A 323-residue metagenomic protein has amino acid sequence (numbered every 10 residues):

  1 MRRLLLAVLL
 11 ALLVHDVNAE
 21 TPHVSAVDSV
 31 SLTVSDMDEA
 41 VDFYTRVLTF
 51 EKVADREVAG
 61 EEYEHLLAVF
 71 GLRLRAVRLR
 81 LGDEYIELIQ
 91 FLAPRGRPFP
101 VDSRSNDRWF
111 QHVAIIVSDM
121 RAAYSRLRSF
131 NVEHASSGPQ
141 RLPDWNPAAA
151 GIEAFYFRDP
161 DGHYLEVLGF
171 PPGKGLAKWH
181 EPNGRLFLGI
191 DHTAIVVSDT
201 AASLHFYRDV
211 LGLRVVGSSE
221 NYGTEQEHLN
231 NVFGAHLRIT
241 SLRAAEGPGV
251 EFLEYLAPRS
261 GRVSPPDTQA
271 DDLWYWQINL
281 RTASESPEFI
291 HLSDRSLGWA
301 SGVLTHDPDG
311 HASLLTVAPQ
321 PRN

Functional and structural regions predicted by a protein language model:
L4-H15: Bacterial N-terminal signal peptides
H23, V58-E84, Y222-P248: C-terminal "cap" of GNAT-fold acetyltransferases
V24-S25, T33-E39, R46, E51-A59 (+7 more regions): Vicinal oxygen chelate
R158-D159, G169-H205: Surface-exposed beta-loop interaction hotspot
V167-L168, Y255: Amphipathic N-proximal alpha-helical interface segments
